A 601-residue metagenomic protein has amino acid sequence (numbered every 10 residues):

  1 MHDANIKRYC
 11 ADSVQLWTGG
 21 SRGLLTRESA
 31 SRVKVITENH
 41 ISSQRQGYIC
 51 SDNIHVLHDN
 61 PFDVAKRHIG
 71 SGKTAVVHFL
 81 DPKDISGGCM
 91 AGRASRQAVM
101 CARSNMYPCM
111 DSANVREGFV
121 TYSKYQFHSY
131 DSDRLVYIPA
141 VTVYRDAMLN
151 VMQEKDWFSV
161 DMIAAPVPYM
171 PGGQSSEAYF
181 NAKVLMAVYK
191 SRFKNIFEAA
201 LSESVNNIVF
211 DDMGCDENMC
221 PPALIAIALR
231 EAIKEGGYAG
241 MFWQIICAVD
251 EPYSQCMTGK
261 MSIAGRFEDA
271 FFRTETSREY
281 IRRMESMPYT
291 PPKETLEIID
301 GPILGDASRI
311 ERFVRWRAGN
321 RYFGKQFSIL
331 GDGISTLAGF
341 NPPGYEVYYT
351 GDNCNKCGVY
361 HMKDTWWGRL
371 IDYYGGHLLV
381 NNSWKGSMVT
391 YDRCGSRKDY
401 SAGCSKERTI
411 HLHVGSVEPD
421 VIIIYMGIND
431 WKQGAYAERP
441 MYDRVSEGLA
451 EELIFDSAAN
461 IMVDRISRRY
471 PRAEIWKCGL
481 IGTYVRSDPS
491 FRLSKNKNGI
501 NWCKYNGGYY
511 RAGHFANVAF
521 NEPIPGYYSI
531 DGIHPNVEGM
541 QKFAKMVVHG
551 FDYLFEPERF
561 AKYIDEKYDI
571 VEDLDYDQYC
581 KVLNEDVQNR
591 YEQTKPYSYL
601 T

Functional and structural regions predicted by a protein language model:
M1-I208, D212-T295: Macrodomain-like recognition of ADP-ribose-binding/processing modules
V76-H78, M162, V209, Q326-L330 (+5 more regions): Structural recognition of the beta-strand scaffold that forms the well-ordered cores of secreted hydrolase catalytic
P222-R230, F455-N460, R492-K497: Charged helix-capping and loop-helix junction motifs
F242-W243, G376, Y470-I475: A short helix->loop->beta-strand "cap" motif at the edges of active sites that frequently abuts
E279, M287-M362, D372-Y373, V417 (+1 more regions): N-terminal secretory targeting modules
L337-P440, R444, G448, R486 (+3 more regions): Conserved SGNH/GDSL esterase-like catalytic core that processes O-acyl groups on lipids and polysaccharides
Y425-K432, N460-N496: Active-site segments of SGNH/GDSL-like serine hydrolases that catalyze O-acetyl group transfer/hydrolysis on lipids
L480-T601: Catalytic His-Asp segment of secreted/periplasmic serine-dependent ester chemistry enzymes
